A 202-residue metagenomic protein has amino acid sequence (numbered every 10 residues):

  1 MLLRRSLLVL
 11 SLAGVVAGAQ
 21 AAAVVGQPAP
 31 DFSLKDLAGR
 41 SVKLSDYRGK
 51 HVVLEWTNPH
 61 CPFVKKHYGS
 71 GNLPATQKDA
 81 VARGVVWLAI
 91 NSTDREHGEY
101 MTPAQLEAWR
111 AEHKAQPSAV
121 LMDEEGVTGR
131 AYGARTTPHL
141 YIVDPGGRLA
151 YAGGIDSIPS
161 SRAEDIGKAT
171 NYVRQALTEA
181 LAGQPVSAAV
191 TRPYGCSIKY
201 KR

Functional and structural regions predicted by a protein language model:
L2-L8: N-terminal export leaders
L3, V15-D31: N-proximal helix/coil linker or "cap" segments that precede and/or mark the start of modular domains
F32-V52: A short beta-strand-turn-helix
S45-K65, W87, L177: Short active-site neighborhood of thiol/selenol oxidoreductases, capturing the structured segment around
G49-V52, A82-W87, A115-S118, P145-G146: Loop/turn elements at helix/coil->beta-strand transitions in domains of secreted/extracellular proteins
K65-H113, E124-A131: Structural microenvironment flanking redox-active thiols in thiol-disulfide oxidoreductases
E107-A150: Short, internal strand/loop/helix patches that form the active-site neighborhood or redox-interaction surface
I142-R202: Thiol-/selenol-based redox modules, centered on thioredoxin-like and closely related oxidoreductase domains
